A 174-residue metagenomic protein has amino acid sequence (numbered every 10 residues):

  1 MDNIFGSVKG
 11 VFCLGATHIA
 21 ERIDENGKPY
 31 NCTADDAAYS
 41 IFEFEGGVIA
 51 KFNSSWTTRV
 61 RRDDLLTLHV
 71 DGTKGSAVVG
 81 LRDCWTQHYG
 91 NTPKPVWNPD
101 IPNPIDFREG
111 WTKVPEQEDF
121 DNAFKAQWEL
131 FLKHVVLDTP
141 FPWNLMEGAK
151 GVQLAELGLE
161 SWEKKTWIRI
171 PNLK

Functional and structural regions predicted by a protein language model:
D2-G6: Solvent-exposed polar/charged
G10, G15, A20-N31, Y39-G46 (+4 more regions): C-terminal glycine/acidic-rich active-site capping loop/insertion
D36: Short, small/polar residue-rich loop motifs at catalytic or cofactor-binding pockets
K51-S55: Conserved metal-binding segment of the jelly-roll/cupin
W128, V152-A155: Short amphipathic alpha-helical/adjacent loop interface patches that line ligand and macromolecule-binding sites
L154-K164: Short arginine-rich
